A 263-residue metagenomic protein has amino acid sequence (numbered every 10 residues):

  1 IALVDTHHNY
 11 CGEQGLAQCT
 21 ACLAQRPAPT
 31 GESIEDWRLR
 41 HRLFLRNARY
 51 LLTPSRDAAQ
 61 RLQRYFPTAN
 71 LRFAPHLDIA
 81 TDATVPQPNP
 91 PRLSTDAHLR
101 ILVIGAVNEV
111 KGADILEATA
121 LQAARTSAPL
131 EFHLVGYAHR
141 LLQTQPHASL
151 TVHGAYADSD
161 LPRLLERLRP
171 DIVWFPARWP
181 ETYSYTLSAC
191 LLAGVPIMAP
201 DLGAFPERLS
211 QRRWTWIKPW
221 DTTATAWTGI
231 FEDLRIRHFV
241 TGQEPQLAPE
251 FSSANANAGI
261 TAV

Functional and structural regions predicted by a protein language model:
Y10-Y50: Membrane-proximal helix-turn-helix segments that form the acceptor-binding/catalytic region of lipid-linked
L43, N47, A59-I79, T84-P86 (+1 more regions): Helix-loop-beta element that forms the nucleotide-linked donor phosphate-binding surface in glycosyltransferases
N108-Q122, L134: A conserved mid-protein helix/loop that constitutes part of the nucleotide-sugar donor-binding site
H139-R169: Nucleotide-activated donor-binding/catalytic signature segment of Leloir-type glycosyltransferases, i.e., the conserved
P162, L187-L192, P206-E207: Short alpha-helical segment that forms part of, or immediately flanks, the ligand-binding pocket in carbohydrate-active
I172, P196-A199: Short hydrophobic beta-strand element within catalytic cores of glycosyltransferases and related nucleotide-activated
W174-Y185, P206-E207: Nucleotide-sugar-dependent
E207-E232: Change "using UDP/GDP/dTDP sugars" to "using nucleotide sugars
